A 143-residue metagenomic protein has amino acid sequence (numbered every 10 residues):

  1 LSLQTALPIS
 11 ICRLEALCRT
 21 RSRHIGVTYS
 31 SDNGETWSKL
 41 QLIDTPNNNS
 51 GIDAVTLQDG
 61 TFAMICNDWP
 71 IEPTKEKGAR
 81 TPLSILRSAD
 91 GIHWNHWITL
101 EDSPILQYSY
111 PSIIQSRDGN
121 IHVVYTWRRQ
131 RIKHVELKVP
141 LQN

Functional and structural regions predicted by a protein language model:
L1-N143: Asp-box/BNR beta-propeller blade signature and adjacent active/binding-site loops in extracellular glycan-interacting
